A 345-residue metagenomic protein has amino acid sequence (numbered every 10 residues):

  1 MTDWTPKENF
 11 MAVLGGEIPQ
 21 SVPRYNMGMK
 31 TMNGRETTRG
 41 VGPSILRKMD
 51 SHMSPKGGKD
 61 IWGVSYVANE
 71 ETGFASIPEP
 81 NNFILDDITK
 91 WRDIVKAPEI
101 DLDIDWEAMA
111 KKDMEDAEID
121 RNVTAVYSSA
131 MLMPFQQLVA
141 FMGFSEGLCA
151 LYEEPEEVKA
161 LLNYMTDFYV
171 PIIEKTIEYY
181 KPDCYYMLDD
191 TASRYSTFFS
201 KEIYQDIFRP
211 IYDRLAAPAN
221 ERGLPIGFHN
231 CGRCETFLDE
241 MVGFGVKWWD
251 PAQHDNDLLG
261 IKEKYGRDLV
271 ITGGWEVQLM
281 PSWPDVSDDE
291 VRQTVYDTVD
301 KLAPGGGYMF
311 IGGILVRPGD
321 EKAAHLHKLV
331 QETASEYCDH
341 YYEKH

Functional and structural regions predicted by a protein language model:
M1-M29, A68, I94-H345: Active-site loop segments of alpha/beta catalytic cores
R24-L46: Short, basic/low-complexity N-terminal boundary segments at the transition from targeting/disordered tails
M29-K30, V41, I84-D86, G245-V246: Short, charged/polar low-complexity linear motifs in solvent-exposed/disordered segments
M32-T38, P55, W62, S76-E79 (+3 more regions): Short, solvent-exposed polar/charged micro-motifs at secondary-structure junctions
T38, S44-L46, V67, I77 (+1 more regions): Intrinsically disordered, low-complexity, compositionally biased regions/tails
G42-K59: Short acidic, Pro/Gly- and aromatic-enriched capping/linker segments at domain boundaries
P55-D103, I119-Y127: A contiguous, low-structure linker/loop signature
